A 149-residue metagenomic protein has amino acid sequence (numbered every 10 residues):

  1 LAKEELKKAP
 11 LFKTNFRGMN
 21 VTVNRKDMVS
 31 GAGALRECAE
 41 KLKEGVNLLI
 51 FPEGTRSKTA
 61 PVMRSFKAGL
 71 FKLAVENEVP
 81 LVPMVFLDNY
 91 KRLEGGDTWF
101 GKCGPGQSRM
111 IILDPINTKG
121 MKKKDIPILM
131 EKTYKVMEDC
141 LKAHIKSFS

Functional and structural regions predicted by a protein language model:
L1, L49-F51: Structural motif
L1-K7, E37, T59-S65: Cytosolic-biased juxtamembrane loops and peripheral soluble domains of multi-pass membrane proteins
L1-M28: Catalytic core of membrane glycerolipid acyltransferases/transacylases, capturing the structured, soluble-facing
L11-K13, K43-L49, K58-I128: A cross-family acyltransferase "interaction/gating" segment
M28-G31, M63: A conditional alpha-helix N-cap/helix-loop micro-motif detector
S30-A39, L70: Anionic-ligand binding region
E40, P127-S149: Membrane-interfacial terminal anchoring regions of lipid-handling membrane enzymes
G54: Active-site metal-binding loops of divalent metal-dependent hydrolases
